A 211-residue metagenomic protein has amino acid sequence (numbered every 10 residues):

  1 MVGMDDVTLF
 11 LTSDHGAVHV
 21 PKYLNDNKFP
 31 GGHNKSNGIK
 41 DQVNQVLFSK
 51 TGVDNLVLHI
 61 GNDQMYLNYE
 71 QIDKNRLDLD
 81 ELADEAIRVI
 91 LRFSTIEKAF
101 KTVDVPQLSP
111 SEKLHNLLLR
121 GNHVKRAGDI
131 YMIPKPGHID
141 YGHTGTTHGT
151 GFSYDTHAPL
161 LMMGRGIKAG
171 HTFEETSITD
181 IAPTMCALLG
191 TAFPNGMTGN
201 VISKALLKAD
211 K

Functional and structural regions predicted by a protein language model:
M1, L91-T95, C186-P194, L207: Sec-exported extracytoplasmic/periplasmic mature domains
M1-H138: Secreted, luminal/periplasmic, and some membrane-associated catalytic domains that remodel anionic oxygen-ester
N34-R76, T147-L188, L206-A209: Substrate-binding rim/cap in mid-to-C-terminal beta-strand-loop elements of soluble/periplasmic
L119-N122, H148, F193: Short proline/glycine-enriched turn/loop segments at secondary-structure junctions
I139-H143, A169-G170: Short, solvent-exposed loop/turn elements at domain surfaces
G196-K211: Long, internal low-complexity/basic segments
